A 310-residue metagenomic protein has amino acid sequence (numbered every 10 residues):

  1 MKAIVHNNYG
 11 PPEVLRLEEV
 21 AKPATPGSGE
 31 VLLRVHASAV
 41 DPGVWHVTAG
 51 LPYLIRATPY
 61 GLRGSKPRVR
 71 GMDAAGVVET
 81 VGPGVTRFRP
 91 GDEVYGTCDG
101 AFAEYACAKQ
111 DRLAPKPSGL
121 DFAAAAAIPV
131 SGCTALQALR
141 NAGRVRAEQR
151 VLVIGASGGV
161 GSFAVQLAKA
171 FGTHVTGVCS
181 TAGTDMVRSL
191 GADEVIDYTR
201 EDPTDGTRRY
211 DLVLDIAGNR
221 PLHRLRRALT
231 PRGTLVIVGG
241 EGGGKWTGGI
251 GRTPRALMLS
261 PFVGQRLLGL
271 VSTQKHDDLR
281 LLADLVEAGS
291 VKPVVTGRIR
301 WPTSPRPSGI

Functional and structural regions predicted by a protein language model:
P11-E13, V20-A75: N-terminal glycine-rich beta->alpha transition that marks the start or flank of a dinucleotide-binding site
D73-C98, H174: A glycine-/small-residue-rich N-terminal strand-loop-strand element that serves as the cofactor-binding glycine loop
R89, S118-D121, R144-R150: Short helix-loop-beta connector
C98-Q110: A structural motif shared across PLP-dependent enzymes of the aminotransferase-like
A126-D197: Mid-domain Rossmann-like dinucleotide-binding core that forms the NAD(H)/NADP(H) cofactor-binding site
T204-L212: A short acidic, Gly/Pro-enriched loop at the edge of an enzyme's catalytic core that lines a small-molecule cofactor
I216, R220-V291: Glycine-rich phosphate-binding loop and adjacent beta-alpha segment of Rossmann(oid) nucleotide-cofactor-binding
